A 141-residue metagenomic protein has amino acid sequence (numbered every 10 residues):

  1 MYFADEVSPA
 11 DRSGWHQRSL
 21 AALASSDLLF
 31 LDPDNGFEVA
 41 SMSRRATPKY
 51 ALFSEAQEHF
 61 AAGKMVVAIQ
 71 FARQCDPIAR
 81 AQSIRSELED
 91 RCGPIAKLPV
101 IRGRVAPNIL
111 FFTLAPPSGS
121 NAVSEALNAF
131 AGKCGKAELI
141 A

Functional and structural regions predicted by a protein language model:
M1-A141: Class I S-adenosyl-L-methionine-dependent methyltransferase catalytic core
